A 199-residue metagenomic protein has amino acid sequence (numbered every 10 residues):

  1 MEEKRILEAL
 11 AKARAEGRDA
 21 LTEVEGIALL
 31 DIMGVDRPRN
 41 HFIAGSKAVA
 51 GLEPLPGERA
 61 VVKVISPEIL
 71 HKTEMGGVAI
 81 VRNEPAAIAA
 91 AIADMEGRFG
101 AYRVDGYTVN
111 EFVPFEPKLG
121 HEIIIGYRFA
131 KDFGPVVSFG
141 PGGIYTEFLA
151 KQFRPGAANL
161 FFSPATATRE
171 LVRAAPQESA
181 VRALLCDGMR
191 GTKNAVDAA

Functional and structural regions predicted by a protein language model:
M1-A199: ATP-dependent carboxylate/acyl-activation modules
